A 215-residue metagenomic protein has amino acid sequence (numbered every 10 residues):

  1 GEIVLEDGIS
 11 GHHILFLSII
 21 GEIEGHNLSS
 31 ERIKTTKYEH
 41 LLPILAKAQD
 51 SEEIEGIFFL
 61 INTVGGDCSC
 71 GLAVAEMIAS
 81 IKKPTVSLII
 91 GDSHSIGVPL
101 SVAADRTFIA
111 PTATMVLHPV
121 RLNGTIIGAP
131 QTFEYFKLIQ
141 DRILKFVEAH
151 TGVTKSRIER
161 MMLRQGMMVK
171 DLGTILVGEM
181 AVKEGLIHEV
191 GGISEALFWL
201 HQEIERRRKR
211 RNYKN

Functional and structural regions predicted by a protein language model:
G1-N215: Terminal-region recognition feature
